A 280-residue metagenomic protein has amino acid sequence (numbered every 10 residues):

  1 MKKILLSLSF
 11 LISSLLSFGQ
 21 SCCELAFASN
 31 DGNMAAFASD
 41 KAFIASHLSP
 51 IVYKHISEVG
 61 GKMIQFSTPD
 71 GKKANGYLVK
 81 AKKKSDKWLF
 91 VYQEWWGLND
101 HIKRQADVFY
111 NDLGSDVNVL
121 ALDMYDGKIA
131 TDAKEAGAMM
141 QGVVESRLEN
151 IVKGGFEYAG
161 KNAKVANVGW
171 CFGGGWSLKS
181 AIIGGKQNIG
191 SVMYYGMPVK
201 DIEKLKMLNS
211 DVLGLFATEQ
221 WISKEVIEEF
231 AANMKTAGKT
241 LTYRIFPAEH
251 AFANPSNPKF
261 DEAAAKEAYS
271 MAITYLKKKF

Functional and structural regions predicted by a protein language model:
M1-C22: Bacterial Sec-dependent N-terminal signal peptides
S21-P50, K54-S57, K62-Y158: Serine-hydrolase catalytic machinery in alpha/beta-hydrolase-like enzymes
Y110-N111, E219-T242, A253-P255: Active-site-adjacent alpha-helix of alpha/beta-hydrolase-fold enzymes
G160-W170: Alpha/beta-hydrolase fold nucleophile elbow
G169-G173, S177: Gly/Ala-rich beta-loop-alpha elbow adjacent to hydrolase catalytic centers
Q187-M197: A conserved short beta-strand
G214-F216: Short beta-strand/loop motif that positions the catalytic acidic residue of the alpha/beta-hydrolase fold
T240-F280: C-terminal catalytic histidine-bearing segment of alpha/beta-hydrolase fold enzymes
